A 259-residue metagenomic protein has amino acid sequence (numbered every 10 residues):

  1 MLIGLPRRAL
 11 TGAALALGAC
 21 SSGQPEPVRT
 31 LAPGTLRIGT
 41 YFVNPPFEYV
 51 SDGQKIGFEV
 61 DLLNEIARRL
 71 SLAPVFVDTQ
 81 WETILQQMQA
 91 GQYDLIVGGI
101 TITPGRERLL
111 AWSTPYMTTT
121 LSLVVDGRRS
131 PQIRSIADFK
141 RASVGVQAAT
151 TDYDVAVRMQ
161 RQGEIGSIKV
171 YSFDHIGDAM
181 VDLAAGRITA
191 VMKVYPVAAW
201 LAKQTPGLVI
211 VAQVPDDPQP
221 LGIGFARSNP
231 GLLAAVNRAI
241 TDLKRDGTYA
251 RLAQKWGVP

Functional and structural regions predicted by a protein language model:
M1-A16: N-terminal secretory signal peptides and thylakoid transit peptides that target proteins across membranes
S21-G23: Bacterial signal peptide processing site
E26-G99, R108, S172, A235 (+2 more regions): Extracytoplasmic small-molecule ligand-binding "clamshell" domains of the periplasmic binding protein/Venus flytrap
G39-N44, V77-E82, G91-T103, T119 (+6 more regions): Beta->alpha turn/N-cap motifs
Y41-F42, T118-V125, Y195, A199-T241 (+1 more regions): Periplasmic-binding protein-like
V50, L63-S71, D152-S172, A202-P206 (+1 more regions): Ligand-binding cleft/hinge of the Venus flytrap
E82-Q86, I100-R108, V155-M159, D182-D217: A ligand-binding cleft/hinge motif common to bilobed small-molecule-binding domains
G127-V144: Flexible hinge/capping segments at coil-to-helix
